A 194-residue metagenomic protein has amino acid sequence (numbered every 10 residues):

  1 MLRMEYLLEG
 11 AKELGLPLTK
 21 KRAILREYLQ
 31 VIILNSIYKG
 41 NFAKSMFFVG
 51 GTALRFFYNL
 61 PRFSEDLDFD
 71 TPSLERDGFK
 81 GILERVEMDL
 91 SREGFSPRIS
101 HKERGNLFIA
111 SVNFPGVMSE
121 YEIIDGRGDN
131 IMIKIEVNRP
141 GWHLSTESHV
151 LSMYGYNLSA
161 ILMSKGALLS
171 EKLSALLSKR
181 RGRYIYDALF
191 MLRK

Functional and structural regions predicted by a protein language model:
M1-M46: Helical scaffold of the NTase/Pol beta-like nucleotidyltransferase catalytic core
L25, L29, E75-I82: Short amphipathic alpha-helical segments
L29, L90-I131, A167: Conserved catalytic core of two-metal-ion nucleotidyltransferases
V31, E122-K194: Catalytic cores of NTP-dependent nucleotidyl/adenyl transfer enzymes across multiple folds
S45-A53: Short gly/ser-rich loop at a beta-strand->alpha-helix junction or flexible surface loop bordering the NTP-binding
G51, N59-F79: Catalytic metal-binding acidic patch
R55-L60, I123: Short beta-strand/turn micro-motifs at beta-sheet edges
K80-E93: Amphipathic alpha-helical segments
